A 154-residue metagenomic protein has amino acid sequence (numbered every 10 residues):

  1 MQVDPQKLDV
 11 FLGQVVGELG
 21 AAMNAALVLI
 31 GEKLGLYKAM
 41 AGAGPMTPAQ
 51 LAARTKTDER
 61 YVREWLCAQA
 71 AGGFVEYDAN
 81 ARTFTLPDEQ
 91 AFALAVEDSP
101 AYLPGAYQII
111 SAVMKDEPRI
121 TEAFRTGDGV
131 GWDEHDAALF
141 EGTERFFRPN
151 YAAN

Functional and structural regions predicted by a protein language model:
Q2-Q6, G13-P45, Q50, R54-K56 (+1 more regions): Conserved Class I S-adenosyl-L-methionine-dependent methyltransferase catalytic core
